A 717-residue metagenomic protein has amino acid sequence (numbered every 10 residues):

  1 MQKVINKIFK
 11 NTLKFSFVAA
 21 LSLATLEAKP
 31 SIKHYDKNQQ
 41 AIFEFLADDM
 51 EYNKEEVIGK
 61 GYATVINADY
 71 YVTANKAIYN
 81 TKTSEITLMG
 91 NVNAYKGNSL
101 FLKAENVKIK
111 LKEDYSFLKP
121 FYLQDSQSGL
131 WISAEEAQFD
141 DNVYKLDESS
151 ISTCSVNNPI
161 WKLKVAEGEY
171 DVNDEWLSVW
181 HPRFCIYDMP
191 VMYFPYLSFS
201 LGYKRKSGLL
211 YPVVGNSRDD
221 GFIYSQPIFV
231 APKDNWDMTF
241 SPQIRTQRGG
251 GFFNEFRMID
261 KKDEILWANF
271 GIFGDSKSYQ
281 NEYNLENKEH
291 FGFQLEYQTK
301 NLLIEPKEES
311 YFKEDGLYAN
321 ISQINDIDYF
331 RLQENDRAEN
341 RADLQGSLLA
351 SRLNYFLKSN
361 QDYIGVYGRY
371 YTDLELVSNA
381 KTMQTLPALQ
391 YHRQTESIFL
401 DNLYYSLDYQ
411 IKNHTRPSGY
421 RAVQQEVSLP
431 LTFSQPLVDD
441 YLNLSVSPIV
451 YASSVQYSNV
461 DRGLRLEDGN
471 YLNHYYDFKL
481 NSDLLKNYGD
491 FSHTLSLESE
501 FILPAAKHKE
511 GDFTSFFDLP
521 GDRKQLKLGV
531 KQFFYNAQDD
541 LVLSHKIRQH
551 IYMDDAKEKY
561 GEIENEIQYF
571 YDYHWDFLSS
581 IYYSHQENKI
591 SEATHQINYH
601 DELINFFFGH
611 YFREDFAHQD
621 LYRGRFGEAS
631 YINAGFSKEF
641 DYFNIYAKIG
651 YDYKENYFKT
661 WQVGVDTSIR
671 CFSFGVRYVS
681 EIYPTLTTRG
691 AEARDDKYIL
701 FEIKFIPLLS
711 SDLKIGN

Functional and structural regions predicted by a protein language model:
M1-Q2, L464: Short coil/turn segments at secondary-structure junctions
Q2-A28: Classical Sec-dependent N-terminal signal peptides that target proteins to the secretory pathway
K29-D140, Q226, V230, N269: Post-signal-peptide, soluble extracytosolic/periplasmic N-terminal scaffold domains of envelope/secretory systems
L100-K119, Q124-S152, V156-K162, D171-N717: Outer-membrane beta-barrel proteins and related beta-barrel translocases across Gram-negative bacteria
